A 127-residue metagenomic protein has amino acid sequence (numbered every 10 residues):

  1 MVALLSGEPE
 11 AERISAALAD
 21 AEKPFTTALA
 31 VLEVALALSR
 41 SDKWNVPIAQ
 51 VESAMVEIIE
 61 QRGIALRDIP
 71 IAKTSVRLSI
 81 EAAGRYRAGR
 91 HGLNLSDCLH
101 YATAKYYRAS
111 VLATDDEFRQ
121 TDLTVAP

Functional and structural regions predicted by a protein language model:
M1, A30-V31, S75, L99-H100 (+1 more regions): Alpha-helix capping/helix-boundary segments
M1-A30, S41-E57: Short, well-structured N-terminal submotif of metal-dependent ribonuclease cores
L4-L5, A37, T121: Residues that scaffold the ATP/ADP-binding catalytic core of kinase and kinase-like folds
L18, E60, K105: Anion (oxyanion) recognition and catalysis
T26-T27, L93-N94, D115-D116: Histidine- and aromatic-rich ligand-binding microenvironments
A35, S39-A72, E81: Active-site-proximal, substrate-binding regions of enzyme catalytic domains and RNA-binding/basic surfaces
A65-S110: Active-site neighborhoods of divalent-metal-dependent phosphate/nucleic-acid chemistry enzymes
Y101-P127: Acidic, PIN/NYN-like endoribonuclease modules and their adjacent C-terminal/linker elements
